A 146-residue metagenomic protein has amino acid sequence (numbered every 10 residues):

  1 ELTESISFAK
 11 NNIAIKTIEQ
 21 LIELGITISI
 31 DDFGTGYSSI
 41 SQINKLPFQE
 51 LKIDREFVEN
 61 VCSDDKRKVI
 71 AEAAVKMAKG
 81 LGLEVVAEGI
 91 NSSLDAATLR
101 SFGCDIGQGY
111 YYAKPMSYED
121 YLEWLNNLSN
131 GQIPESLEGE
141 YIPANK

Functional and structural regions predicted by a protein language model:
E1-N12, I22-K146: EAL-family c-di-GMP phosphodiesterase catalytic domain
T17: Conserved functional hotspot residues or short segments at active or partner-binding sites across diverse domains
